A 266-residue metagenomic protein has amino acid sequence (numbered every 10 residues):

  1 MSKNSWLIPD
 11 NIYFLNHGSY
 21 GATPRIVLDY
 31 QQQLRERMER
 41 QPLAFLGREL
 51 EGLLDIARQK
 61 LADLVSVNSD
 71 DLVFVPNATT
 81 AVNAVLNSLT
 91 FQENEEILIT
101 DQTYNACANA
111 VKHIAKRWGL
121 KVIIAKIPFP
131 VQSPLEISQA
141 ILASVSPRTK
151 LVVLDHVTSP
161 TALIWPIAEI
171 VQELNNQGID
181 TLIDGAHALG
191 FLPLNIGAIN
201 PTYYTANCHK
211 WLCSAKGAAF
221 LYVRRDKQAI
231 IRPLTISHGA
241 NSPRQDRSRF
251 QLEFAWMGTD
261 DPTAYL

Functional and structural regions predicted by a protein language model:
M1-L266: Pyridoxal 5′-phosphate
